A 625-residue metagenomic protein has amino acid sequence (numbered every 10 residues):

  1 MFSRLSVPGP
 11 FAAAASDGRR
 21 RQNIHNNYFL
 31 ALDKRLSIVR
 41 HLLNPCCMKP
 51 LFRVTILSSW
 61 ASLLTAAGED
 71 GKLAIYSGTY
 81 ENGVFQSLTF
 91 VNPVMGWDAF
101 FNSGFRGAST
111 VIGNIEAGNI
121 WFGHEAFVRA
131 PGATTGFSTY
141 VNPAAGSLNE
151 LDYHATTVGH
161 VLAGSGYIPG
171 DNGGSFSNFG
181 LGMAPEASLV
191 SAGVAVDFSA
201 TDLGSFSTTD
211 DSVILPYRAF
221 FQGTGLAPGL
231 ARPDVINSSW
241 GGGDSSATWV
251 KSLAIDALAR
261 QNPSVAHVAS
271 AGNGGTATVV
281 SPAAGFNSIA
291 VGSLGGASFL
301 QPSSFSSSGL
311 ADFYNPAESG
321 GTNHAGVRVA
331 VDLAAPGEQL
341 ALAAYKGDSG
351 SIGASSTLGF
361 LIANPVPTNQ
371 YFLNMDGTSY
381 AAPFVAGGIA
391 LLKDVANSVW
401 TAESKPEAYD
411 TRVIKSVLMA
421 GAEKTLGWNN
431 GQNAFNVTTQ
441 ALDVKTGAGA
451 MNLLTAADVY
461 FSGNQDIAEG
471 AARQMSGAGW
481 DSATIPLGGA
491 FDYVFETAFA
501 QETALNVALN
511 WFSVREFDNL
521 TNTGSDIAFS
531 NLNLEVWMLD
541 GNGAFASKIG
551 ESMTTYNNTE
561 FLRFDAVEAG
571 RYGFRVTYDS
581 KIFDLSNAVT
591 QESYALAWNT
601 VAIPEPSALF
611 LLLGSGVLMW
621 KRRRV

Functional and structural regions predicted by a protein language model:
Y28, D33-N44: Short, positively charged and aromatic/hydrophobic N-terminal segments
V54-L63: Bacterial N-terminal signal peptides
E69-T209, G229-V235, S245-T248, Q261-S264 (+7 more regions): Subtilisin-like serine protease catalytic core
N237-S239, H267-G272, V291: Active-site neighborhood of phospho(di)ester-bond hydrolases with catalytic His/Asp-centered motifs
L342, S349-S356, S530-A569: Exoplasmic/lumenal beta-rich domain surfaces
D410, K415, Y493-F495, G524-A528 (+3 more regions): C-terminal edge strands of extracellular/lumenal beta-sandwich accessory domains
V437-S530, T590-V601: Secreted peptidase-domain scaffold signal
E605-K621: A short, hydrophobic C-terminal helix/tail in secreted or cell-surface proteins
